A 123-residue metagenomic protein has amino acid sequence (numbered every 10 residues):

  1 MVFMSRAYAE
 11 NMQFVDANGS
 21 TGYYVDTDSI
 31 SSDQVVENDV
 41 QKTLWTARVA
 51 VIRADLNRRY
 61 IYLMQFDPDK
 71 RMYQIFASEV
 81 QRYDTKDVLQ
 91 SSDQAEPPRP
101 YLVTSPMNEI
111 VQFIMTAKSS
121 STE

Functional and structural regions predicted by a protein language model:
A7-Y62, F66-E123: N-terminal secretory-pathway/extracellular module detecting exported/lumenal segments and adjacent signal-anchor/first
